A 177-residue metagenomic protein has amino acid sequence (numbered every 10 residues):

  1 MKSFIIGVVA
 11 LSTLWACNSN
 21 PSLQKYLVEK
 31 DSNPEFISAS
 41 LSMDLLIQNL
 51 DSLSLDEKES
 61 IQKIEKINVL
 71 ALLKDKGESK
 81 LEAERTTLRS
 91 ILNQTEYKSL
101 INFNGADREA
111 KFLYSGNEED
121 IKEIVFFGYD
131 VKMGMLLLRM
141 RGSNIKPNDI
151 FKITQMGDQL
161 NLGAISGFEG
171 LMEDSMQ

Functional and structural regions predicted by a protein language model:
K2-V8: Sec-dependent signal peptide recognition, specifically the positively charged N-region followed immediately by
L14-A16: C-terminal motif of bacterial Sec signal peptides marking the signal peptidase cleavage site
N18-P21: Bacterial signal peptide processing site
Q24-L88: Early exported N-terminus immediately downstream of N-terminal targeting peptides
N68, E78-E109, S166-F168, M172-Q177: Function-determining sites in protein domains
N68-G77, L137-G142, Q155-D158: Second-shell loop/turn segments in exported
I91-S143: Surface-exposed, polar helix/loop patches in the mature regions of secreted/periplasmic/lumenal proteins that form
N144-Q177: C-terminal partner/receptor-binding element of secreted or periplasmic proteins
